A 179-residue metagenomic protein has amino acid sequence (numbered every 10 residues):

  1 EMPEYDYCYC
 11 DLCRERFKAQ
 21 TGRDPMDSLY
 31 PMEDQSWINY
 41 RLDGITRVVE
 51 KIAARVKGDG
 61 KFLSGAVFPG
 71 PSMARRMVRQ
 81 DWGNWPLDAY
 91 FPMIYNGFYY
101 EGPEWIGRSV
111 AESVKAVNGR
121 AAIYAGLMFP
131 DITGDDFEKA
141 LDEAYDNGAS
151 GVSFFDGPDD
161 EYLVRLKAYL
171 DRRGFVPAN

Functional and structural regions predicted by a protein language model:
E1-L87, M93-Y100: Polysaccharide-binding and catalytic clefts of secreted carbohydrate-active enzymes
R16, Q20, A116, Y169: Residues that form generic nucleotide/phosphate-binding pockets
R23-P25, A111-V114: Short, composition-biased local secondary-structure segments
L87-W105, S109-S113, G119-N179: Substrate-binding cleft of secreted/luminal carbohydrate-active enzymes
